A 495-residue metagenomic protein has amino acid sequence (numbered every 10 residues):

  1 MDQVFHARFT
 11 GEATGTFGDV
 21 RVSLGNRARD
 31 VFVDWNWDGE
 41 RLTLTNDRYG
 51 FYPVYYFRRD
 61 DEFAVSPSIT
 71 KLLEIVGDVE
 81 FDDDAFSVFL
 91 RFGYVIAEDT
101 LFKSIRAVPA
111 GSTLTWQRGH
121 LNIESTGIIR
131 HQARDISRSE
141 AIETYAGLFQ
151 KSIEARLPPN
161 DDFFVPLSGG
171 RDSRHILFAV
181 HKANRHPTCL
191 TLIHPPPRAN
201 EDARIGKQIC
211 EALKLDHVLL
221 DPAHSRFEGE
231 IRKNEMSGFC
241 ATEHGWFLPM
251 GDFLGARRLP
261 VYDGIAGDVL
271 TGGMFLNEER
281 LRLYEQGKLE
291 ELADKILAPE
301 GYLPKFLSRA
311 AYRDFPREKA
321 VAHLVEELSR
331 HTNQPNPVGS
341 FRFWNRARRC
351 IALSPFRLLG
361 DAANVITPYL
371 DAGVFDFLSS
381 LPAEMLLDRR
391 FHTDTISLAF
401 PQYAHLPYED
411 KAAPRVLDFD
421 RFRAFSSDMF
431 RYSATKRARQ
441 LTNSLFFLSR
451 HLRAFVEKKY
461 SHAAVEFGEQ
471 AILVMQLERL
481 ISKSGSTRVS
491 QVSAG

Functional and structural regions predicted by a protein language model:
M1-H224: Cysteine-centered catalytic environments shared across enzyme families
A7-E12, I105, P109, A293-G495: Adenosyl-5′-phosphate
R48-Y52, T70-L72, R171-S173, P195-P197 (+6 more regions): Short, solvent-exposed loop/turn segments at secondary-structure junctions
F92, A141, M236-E243: Short, flexible loop segments at the rims of nucleotide/cofactor-binding pockets, characterized by
P109, E140, T144, L148 (+11 more regions): Generic recognition of stable, solvent-exposed alpha-helical segments in well-folded globular domains
A203-M236, D263, L270, A320-S329: A conserved beta-strand->alpha-helix junction
R204, K233-S237, G272-G287, E384-M385 (+1 more regions): Short secondary-structure boundary/capping segments
P249-D314, A362-L370: Active-site adenylate/phosphate-handling loop in enzymes that bind or generate adenylated species
